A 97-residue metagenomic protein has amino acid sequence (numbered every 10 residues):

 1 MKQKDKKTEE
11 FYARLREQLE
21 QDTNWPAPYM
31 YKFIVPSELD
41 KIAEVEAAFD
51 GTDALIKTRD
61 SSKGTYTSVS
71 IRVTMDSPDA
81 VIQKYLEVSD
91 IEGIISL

Functional and structural regions predicted by a protein language model:
M1-S68, T74-L97: Long, contiguous binding/interaction regions
